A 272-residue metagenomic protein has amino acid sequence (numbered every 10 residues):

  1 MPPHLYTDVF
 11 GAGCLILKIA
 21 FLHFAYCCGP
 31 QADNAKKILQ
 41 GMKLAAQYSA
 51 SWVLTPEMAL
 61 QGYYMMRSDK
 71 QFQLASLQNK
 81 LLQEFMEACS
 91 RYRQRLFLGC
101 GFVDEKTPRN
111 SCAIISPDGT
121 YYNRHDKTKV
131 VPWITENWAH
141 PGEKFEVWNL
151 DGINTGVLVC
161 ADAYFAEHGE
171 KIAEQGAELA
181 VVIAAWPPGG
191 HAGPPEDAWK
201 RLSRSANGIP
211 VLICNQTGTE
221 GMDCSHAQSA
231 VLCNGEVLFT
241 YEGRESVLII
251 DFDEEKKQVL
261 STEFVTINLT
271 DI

Functional and structural regions predicted by a protein language model:
M1-L15: N-terminal amphipathic/basic-hydrophobic helices that include classical n-h-c signal peptides and signal-anchor
I16-C28, L54, R124, I153-D162 (+1 more regions): Active-site-proximal beta-strand elements of phosphoester/diester hydrolases
L22, H125, W148, C214 (+2 more regions): Hydrophobic residues at beta-strand termini and immediately following loops that shape nucleotide-binding pockets
A25, P56, F97-G101, V182-I183 (+1 more regions): A cross-family glycoside hydrolase active-site/sugar-binding cleft signature
Q31, K36, Q40-P117, P188-I209: Cys-nucleophile CN-hydrolase/nitrilase-fold catalytic domain and related Cys-dependent amidase chemistry that acts on
L81-R95, Y164-V247: CN hydrolase (nitrilase-like) catalytic-core segments centered on the catalytic cysteine and neighboring Lys/Glu
C100, S111-I114, E146, Q228-V231 (+1 more regions): Short beta-strand scaffold segments in enzyme catalytic cores
D104-Q175, P188-R201, E254-I272: Active-site catalytic loop in hydrolytic enzyme cores
